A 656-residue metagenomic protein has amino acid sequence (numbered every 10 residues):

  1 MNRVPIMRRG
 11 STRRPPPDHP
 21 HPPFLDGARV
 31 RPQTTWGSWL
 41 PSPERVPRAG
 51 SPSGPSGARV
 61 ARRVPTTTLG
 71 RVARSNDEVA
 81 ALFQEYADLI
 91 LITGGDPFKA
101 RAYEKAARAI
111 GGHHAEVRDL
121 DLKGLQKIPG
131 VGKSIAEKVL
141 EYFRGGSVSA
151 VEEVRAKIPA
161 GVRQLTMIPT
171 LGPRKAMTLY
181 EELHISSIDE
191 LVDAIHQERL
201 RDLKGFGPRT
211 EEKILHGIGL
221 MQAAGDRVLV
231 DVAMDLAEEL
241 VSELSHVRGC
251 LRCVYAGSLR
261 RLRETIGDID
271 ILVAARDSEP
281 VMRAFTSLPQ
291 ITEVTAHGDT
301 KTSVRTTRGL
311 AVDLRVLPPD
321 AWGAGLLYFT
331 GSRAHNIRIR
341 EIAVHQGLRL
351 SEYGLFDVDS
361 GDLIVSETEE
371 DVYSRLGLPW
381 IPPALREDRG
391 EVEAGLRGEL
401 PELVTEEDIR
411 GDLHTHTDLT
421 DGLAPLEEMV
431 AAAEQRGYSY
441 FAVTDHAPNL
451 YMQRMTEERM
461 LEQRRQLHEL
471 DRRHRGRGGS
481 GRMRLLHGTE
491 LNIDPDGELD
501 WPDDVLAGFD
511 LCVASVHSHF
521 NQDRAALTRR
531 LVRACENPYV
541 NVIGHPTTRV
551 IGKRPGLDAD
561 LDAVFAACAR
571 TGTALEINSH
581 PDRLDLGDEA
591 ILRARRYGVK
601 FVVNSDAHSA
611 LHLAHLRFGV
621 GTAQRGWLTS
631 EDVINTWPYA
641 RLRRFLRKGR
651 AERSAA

Functional and structural regions predicted by a protein language model:
V4, R8-V64: Compositionally biased, low-complexity flexible segments
V60-Y86: Generic start-of-chain signal for non-secretory N-termini
T68-L69, L262-T417, P425-V443, P448-M483 (+1 more regions): Charged catalytic cores and adjacent phosphate/nucleic-acid-binding surfaces used for phosphate/nucleic-acid chemistry
A73-D77, A87, P97-T302, L314 (+7 more regions): Accessory alpha-helical DNA-binding modules that contact the DNA backbone or grooves
T93-G94: N-terminal, positively charged regions that mediate nucleic acid binding
L120-G124, A156-K157, H446-N449, E490 (+1 more regions): Short linear capping/connector segments at secondary-structure termini
Y255, G411-T415, E490: Two-metal-ion RNase H-like nuclease active-site motif
R482, H487-E490: Short, conserved loop-to-beta-strand elements that form functional interface hotspots
